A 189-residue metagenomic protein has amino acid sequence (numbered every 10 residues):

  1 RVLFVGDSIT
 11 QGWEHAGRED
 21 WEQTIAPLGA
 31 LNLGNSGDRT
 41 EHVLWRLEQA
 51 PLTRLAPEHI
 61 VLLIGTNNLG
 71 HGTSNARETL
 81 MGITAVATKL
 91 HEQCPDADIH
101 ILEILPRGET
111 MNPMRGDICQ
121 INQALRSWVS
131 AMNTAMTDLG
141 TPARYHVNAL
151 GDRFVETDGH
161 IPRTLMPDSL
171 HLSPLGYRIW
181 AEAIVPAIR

Functional and structural regions predicted by a protein language model:
R1-A16, N35-D38, L69: Catalytic nucleophile-elbow at a beta strand-turn-alpha helix junction centered on a G-D-S/GDSL motif, marking
D20-G29, D38, R46-R189: Alpha-helical cap/lid subdomain in secreted, periplasmic, or secretory-pathway luminal O-acyl-processing enzymes
N32: Conserved SAM-binding loop
